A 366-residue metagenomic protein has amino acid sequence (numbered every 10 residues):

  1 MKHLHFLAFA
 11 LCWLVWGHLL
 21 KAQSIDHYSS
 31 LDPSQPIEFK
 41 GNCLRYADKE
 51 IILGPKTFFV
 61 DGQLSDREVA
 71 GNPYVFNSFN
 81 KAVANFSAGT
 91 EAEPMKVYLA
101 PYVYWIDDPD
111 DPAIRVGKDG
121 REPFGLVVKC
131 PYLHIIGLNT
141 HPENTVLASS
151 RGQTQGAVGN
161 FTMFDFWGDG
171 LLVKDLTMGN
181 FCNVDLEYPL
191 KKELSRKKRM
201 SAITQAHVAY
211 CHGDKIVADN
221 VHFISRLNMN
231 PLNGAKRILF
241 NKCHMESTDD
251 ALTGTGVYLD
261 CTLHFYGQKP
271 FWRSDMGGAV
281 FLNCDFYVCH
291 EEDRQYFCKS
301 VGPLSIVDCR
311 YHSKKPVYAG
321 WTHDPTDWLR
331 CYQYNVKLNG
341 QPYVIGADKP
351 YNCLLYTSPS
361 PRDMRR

Functional and structural regions predicted by a protein language model:
A8-W16: Bacterial N-terminal signal peptides
V60-Y98: Acidic Gly/Asp/Thr-rich repetitive segments characteristic of extracellular carbohydrate-active and adhesion proteins
Y74, P94, I106, D111-P112 (+1 more regions): Right-handed parallel beta-helix/beta-spiral solenoid domain characteristic of secreted/periplasmic
A100, I136-L138, W167, K174 (+12 more regions): Feature marks extracellular polysaccharide-active and adherence modules
I106-D107, E143, N180-F181, S225-L227 (+4 more regions): Surface-exposed loop/turn segments connecting beta-strands in extracellular beta-rich domains
F124-V128, L147-A148, T162-W167, D185-E187 (+7 more regions): Glycine-rich beta-solenoid repeat tracts in large extracellular/virion proteins
I135, L171-K174, I216-D219, I238-F240 (+4 more regions): All-beta strand scaffolds that present successive hydrophobic residues in beta-strands
Y356-R366: Single conserved hydrophobic/aromatic residue that forms the stacking wall/gate of nucleotide- or nucleobase-binding
